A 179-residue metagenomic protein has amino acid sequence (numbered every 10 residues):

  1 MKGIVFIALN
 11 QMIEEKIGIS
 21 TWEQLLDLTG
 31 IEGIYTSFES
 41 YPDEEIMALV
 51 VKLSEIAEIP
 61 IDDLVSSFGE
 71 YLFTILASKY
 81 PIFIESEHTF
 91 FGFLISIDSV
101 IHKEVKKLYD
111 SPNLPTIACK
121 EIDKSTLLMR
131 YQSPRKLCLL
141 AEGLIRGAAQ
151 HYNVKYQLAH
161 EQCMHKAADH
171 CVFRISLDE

Functional and structural regions predicted by a protein language model:
M1, V5, P60, K136-L144: Short amphipathic alpha-helical segments
I4-M12, A48-K52: A general alpha-helix detector
I17, G30-G33, L72-L76: Short alpha-helix boundary/capping elements
I17, T29, A57, A149-N153: A broad structural signal for alpha-helix termini and local helix breaks/kinks
I17-G18, W22, G69: Glycine-centered helix-coil hinge/cap
S20-I56: Long amphipathic alpha-helical segments
I46-L139, Q162: Amphipathic interaction/junction segments at domain boundaries or subunit interfaces
T126-E179: C-terminal non-catalytic interaction appendages of large macromolecular assemblies
